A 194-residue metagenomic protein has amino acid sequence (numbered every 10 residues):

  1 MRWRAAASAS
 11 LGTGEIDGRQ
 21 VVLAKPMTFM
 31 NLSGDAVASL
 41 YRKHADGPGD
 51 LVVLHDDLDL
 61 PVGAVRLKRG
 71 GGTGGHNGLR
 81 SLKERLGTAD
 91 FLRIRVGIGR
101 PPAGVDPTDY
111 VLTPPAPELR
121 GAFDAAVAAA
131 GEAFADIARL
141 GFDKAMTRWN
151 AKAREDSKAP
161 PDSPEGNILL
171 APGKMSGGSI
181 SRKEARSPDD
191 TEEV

Functional and structural regions predicted by a protein language model:
M1-G70, L79-R95, P101-D106, G121 (+3 more regions): Nucleotide and nucleotide-moiety/phosphate-recognizing core
R66-G72, V111-P115: Short glycine-enriched, charge-decorated loop/helix-capping segments at active-site entrances that position
